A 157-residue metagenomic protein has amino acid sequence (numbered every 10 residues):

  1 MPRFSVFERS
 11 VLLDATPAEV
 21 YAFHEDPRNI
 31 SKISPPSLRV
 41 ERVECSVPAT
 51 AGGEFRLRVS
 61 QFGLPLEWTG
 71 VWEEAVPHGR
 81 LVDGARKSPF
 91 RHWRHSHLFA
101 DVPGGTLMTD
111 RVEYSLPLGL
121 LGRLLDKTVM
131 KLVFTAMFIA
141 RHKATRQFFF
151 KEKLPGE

Functional and structural regions predicted by a protein language model:
M1-A51: Hydrophobic ligand-binding cavity/cleft-lining segments
V6-E8, P65-T69, H92-H95: Short, surface-exposed coil-to-beta transition loops
S10-D14, R58, V71-E73, L98-A100 (+1 more regions): Generic structural detector for well-ordered beta-strands
T16, P77-H78, V102-G105: Short strand-connecting beta-turns/loops that link adjacent beta-strands
V20-H24, I30, F55, W72 (+3 more regions): Hydrophobic pocket/interface hotspot
E41-S88, L107, K143-E157: Glycine-rich portal/gate segments that line the openings of hydrophobic small-molecule binding cavities
A85-A136, G156-E157: Beta-strand/loop substructures that line and gate deep hydrophobic ligand-binding cavities in soluble
A136-A144: A non-catalytic, amphipathic alpha-helix used as a structural packing/dimerization or gating element in enzyme scaffolds
